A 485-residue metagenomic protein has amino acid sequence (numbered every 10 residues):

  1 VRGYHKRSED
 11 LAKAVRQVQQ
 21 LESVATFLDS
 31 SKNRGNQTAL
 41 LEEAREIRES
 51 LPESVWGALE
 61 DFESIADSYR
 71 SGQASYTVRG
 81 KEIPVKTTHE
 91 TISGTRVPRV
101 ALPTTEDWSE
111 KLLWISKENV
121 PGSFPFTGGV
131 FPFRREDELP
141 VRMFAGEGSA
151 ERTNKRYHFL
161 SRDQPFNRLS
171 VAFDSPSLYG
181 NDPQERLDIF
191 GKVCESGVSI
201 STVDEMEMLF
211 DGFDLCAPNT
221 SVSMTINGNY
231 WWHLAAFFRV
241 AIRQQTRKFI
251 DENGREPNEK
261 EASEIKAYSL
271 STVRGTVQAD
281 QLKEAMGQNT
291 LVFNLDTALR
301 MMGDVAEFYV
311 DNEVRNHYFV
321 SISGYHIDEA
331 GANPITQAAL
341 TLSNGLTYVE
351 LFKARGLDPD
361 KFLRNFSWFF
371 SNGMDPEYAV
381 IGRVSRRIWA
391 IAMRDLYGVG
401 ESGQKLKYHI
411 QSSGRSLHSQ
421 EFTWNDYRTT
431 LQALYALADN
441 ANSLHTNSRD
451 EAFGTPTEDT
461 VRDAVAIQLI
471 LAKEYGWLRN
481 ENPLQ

Functional and structural regions predicted by a protein language model:
V1, L431, N442, T446-Q485: Active-site or pore-adjacent capping/gating segments
V1-T105: Extended helical scaffolds that flank P-loop GTPase cores
E63, D67-I381, L396, G403-Q411 (+3 more regions): Catalytic alpha/beta active-site cores
A339, R387-I391: Conduit-forming functional cores of very large proteins
S413-W424: Flexible, glycine/threonine-enriched loop-and-boundary segments that flank and lead into catalytic domains of large
D426-A433: Short, acidic/polar
